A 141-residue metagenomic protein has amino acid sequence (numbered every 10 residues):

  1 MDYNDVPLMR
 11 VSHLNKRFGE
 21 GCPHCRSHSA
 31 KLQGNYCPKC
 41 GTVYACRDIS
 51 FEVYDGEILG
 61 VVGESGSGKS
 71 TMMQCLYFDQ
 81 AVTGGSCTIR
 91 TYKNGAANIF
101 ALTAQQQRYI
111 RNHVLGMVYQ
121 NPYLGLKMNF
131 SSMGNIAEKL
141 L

Functional and structural regions predicted by a protein language model:
M1-T42: ABC-family P-loop ATPase nucleotide-binding domain
V62-E64: The feature captures the beta-strand-to-loop junction immediately N-terminal to the Walker
G66, S70-T71: Conserved Walker
Y77: Helix-to-loop junction immediately C-terminal to a conserved catalytic motif
S86-Y109: ABC ATPase NBD Q-loop/coupling interface
N121, M128-L141: Q-loop/switch helix immediately C-terminal to the Walker
